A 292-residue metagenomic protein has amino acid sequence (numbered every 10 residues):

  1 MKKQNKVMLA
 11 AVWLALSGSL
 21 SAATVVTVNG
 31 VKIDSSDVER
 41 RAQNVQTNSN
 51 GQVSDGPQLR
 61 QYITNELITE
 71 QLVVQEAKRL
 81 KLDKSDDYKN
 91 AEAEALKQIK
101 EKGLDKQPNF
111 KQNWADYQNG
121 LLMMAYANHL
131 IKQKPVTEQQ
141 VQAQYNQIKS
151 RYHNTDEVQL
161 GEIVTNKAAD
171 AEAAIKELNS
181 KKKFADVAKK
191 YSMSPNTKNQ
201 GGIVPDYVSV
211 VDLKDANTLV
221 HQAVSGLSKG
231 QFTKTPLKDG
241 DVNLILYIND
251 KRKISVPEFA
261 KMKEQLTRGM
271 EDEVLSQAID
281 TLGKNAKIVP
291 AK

Functional and structural regions predicted by a protein language model:
M1-N65, K284-K292: Short, low-structural-confidence N-terminal segments
T27, I33, S54-K292: Peptidyl-prolyl cis-trans isomerase
